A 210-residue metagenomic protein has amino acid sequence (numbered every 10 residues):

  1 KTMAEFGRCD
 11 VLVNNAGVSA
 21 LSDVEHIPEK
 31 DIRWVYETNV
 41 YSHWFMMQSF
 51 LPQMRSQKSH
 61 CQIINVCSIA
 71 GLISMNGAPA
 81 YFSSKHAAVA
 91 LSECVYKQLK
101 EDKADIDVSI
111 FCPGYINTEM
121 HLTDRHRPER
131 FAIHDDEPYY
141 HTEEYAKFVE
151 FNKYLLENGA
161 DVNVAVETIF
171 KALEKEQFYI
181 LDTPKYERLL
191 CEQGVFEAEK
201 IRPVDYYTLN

Functional and structural regions predicted by a protein language model:
K1-G7: Conserved amphipathic alpha-helix within the SDR
D23-V24, P28-W34: Substrate-binding pocket helix/loop in short-chain dehydrogenase/reductase
I27, S74-F82, C94: Active-site loop-to-helix junction immediately N-terminal to the catalytic Tyr of the SDR YXXXK motif in Rossmann-fold
M47, S84-A87: Active-site helix of classical SDR
M47-Q48, E93: A short, exposed helix-loop element centered on a Lys and neighboring polar residues
S68: Residue(s) in the substrate-gating loop at a strand-loop-helix junction that position the organic substrate next
E101-I180: SDR active-site lid
